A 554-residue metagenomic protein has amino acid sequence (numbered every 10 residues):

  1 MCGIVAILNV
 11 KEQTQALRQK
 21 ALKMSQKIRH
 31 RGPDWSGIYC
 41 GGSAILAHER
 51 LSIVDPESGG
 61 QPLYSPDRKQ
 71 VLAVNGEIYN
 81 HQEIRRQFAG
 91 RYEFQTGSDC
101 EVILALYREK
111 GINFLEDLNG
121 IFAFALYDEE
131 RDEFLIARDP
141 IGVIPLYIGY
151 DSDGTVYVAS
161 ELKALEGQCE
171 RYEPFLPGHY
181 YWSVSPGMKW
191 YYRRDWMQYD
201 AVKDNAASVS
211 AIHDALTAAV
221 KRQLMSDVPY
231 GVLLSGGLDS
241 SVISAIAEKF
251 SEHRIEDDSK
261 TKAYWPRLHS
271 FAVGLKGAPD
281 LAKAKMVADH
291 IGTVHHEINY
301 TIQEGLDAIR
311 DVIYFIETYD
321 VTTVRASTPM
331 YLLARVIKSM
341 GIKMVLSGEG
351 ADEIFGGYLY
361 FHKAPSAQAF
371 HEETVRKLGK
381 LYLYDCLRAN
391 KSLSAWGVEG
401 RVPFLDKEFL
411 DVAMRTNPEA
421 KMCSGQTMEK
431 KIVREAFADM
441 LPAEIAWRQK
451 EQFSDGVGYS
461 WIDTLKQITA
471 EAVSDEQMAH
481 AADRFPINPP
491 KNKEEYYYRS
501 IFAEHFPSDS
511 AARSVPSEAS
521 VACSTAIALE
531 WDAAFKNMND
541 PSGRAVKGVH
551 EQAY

Functional and structural regions predicted by a protein language model:
M1-I4, S339-L346, E353, P365 (+1 more regions): Adenosyl-5′-phosphate
M1-Y319: Cysteine-centered catalytic environments shared across enzyme families
L17, T96-D99, L118, N205-I212 (+10 more regions): Hydrophobic (often cysteine-bearing) scaffold residues that line and stabilize catalytic clefts of nucleotide/cofactor
L51, G350-E353: Short glycine-rich anion-binding loops that position phosphate/pyrophosphate groups of nucleotides and phosphorylated
E83, G356-Y358: Short, solvent-exposed loop/turn and secondary-structure capping segments
L104-A105, S241-A245, Y331-R335, G356 (+1 more regions): Short, hydrophobic alpha-helix immediately C-terminal to the catalytic nucleophile
G236-G237, S347-G350: Glycine-rich beta-strand-to-loop/alpha-helix junction loops that act as flexible
V273-A334, Y360-A369, K391-S392, R415-C423 (+1 more regions): ATP-dependent adenylate-handling ligase core
